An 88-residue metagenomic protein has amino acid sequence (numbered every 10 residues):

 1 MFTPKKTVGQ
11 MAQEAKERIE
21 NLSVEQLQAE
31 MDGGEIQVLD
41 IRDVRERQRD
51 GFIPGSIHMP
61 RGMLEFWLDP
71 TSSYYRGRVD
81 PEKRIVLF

Functional and structural regions predicted by a protein language model:
M1-I53: Flexible, polar/low-complexity N-terminal or interdomain linker segments that lie immediately upstream of folded
G51-G55, S72-Y74: Short, glycine/charged-enriched secondary-structure capping and boundary segments
I57-L64: Thiol-based oxidoreductase modules, predominantly thioredoxin-like and allied folds used for disulfide exchange
F66-S72: Short, charged, surface-exposed secondary-structure boundary motifs
S72-F88: Catalytic cysteine-centered active loop of the rhodanese-like fold, especially the PTP/DSP P-loop
